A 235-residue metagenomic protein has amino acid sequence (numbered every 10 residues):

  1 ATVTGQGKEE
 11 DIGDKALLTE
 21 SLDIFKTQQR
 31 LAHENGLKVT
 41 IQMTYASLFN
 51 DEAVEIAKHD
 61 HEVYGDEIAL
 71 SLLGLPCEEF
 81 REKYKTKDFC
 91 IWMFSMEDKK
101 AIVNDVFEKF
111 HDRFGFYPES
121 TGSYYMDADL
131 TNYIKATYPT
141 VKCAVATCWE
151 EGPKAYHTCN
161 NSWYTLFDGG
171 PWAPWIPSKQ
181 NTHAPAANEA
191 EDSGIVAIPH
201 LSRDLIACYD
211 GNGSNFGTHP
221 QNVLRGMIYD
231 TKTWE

Functional and structural regions predicted by a protein language model:
A1-V63: Active-site beta->alpha N-cap acidic-glycine motif
K15-D23, M93, E97-A101, I228 (+1 more regions): Conserved phosphate-coordination/catalytic loops
A16-L22, Q42-E55, E78, G122-T131 (+2 more regions): Acidic-and-aromatic substrate-binding clefts and catalytic sites of carbohydrate-active enzymes
S21-Q28, K99-V106, F110, L130: Alpha-helical packing segments of well-folded alpha/beta enzyme cores
Q29-H33, H61, F107-H111, K135-Y138: Surface-exposed amphipathic alpha-helices with a cationic face
E34-T40, V63-E67, F116-P118, P139-V141: Loop/turn elements at helix/coil->beta-strand transitions in domains of secreted/extracellular proteins
Y45-Y125, A190-P220, E235: Metal-dependent polysaccharide deacetylase catalytic core of the NodB/CE4 family, i.e., the active-site-bearing domain
E119-E235: Active-site-adjacent pocket scaffolds in enzyme catalytic domains
